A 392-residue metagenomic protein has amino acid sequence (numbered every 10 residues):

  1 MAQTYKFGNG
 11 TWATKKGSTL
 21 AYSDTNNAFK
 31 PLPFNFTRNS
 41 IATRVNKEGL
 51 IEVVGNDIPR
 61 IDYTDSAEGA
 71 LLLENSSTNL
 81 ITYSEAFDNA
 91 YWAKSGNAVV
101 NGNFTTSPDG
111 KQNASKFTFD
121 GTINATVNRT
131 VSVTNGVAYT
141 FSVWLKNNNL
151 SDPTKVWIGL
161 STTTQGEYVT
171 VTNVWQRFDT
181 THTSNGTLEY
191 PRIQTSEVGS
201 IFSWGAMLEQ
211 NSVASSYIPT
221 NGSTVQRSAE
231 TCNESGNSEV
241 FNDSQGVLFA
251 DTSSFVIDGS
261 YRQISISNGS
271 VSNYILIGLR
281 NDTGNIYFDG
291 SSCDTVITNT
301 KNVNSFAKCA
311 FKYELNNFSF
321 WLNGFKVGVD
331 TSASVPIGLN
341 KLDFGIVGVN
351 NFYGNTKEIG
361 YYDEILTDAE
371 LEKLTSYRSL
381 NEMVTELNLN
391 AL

Functional and structural regions predicted by a protein language model:
M1, A42-K47, V53, L80-T82 (+7 more regions): Short, tryptophan-glycine- and acidic/Ser/Thr-enriched carbohydrate-recognition patches
M1-T4, G17, E209-N242, E358-L392: Extended recognition patches within non-cytosolic domains
M1-T82, V198-G205, L380-L392: GGW-centered surface loops in extracellular recognition modules
V54-S66, D88-A114: Extracellular glycan-recognition surfaces and repeat-rich motifs
S77-S84, A90-N97, I123-R129, T134-V137 (+3 more regions): Extracellular glycan-recognition modules
E85-N89, S142, W204-G205, K341 (+1 more regions): Extracellular/lumenal ectodomain signal focusing on beta-strand-rich modules and carbohydrate-recognition contexts
T105-L208, G278-A333: Extracellular glycan-interaction surfaces
T187-L188, Q194, D330-N355: Flexible glycan-contacting loops in extracellular carbohydrate-active proteins
